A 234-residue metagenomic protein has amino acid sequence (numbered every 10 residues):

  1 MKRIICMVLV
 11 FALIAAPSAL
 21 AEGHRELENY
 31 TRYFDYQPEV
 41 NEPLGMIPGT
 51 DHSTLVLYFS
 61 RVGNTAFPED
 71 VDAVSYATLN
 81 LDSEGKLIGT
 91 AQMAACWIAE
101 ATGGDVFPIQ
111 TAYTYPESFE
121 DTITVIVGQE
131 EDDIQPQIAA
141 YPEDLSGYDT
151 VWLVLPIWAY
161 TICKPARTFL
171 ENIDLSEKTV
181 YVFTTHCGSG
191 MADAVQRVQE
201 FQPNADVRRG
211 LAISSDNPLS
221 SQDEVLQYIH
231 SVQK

Functional and structural regions predicted by a protein language model:
M1-L9: Positively charged n-region of N-terminal signal peptides that target proteins for export
E22-Y148, Y160, H230, K234: N-terminal beta1-alpha1-beta2 submodule of the flavodoxin-like/Rossmannoid cofactor-binding fold
F59-R61, T185, A212: Cofactor-binding loop segments of dinucleotide-utilizing enzymes, especially the Rossmann-like FAD- and NAD(P)+-binding
T78-I88, L153-P156, Y181-G188, S214-S215: Second-shell loop/turn segments in exported
I88, Q92, C96, C163 (+2 more regions): Short, surface-exposed alpha-helical segments at coil->helix boundaries
S118-P203: Helix-loop-strand module that forms the ligand-binding subsite of alpha/beta enzymes
D206-K234: Glycine-rich phosphate/pyrophosphate-binding loop and the adjoining helix
